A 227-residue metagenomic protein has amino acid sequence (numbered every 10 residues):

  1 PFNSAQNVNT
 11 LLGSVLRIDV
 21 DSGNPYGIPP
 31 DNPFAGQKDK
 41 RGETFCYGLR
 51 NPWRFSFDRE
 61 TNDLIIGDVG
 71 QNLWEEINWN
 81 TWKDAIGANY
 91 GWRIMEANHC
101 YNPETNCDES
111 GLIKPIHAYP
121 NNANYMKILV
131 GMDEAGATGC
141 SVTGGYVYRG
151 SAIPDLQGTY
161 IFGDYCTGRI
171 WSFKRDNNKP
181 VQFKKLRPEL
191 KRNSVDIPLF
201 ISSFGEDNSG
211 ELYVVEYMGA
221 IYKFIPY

Functional and structural regions predicted by a protein language model:
P1-K185: Beta-propeller domain segments
L49, P180-N208: Conserved blade-ending motifs and adjacent loop-strand segments that build the rim/top face of beta-propeller domains
S202-Y227: Blade-level signature of beta-propeller repeat domains, shared across WD40, Kelch, NHL, RCC1 and BNR/Asp-box propellers
